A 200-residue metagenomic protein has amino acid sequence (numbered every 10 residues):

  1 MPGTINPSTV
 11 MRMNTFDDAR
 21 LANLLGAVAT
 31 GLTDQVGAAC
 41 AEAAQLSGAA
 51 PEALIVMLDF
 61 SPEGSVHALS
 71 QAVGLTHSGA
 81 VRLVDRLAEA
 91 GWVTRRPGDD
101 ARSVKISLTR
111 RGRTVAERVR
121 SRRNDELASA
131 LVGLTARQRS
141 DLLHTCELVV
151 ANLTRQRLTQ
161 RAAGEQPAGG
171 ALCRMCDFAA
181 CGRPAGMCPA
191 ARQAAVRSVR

Functional and structural regions predicted by a protein language model:
M1-L46: N-terminal leader segment of winged-helix/HTH proteins
P2-V10, S140, H144-R200: C-terminal regulatory/oligomerization modules of transcriptional regulators
D17, L46-S47, L108, L134: Alpha-helical hairpin
A22-C40, A116-L134, L142-L153, A180: Hydrophobic alpha-helical core bundles mediating ligand binding, dimerization, or RNAP-core interactions
A29, A44, P62, V73 (+3 more regions): Flexible interhelical turns and helix-capping residues at alpha-helix boundaries within structured domains
D34-S78: N-terminal helix-turn-helix DNA-binding core of bacterial DNA-binding proteins
D85-S140: Charged, amphipathic alpha-helical coiled-coil/dimerization segments
